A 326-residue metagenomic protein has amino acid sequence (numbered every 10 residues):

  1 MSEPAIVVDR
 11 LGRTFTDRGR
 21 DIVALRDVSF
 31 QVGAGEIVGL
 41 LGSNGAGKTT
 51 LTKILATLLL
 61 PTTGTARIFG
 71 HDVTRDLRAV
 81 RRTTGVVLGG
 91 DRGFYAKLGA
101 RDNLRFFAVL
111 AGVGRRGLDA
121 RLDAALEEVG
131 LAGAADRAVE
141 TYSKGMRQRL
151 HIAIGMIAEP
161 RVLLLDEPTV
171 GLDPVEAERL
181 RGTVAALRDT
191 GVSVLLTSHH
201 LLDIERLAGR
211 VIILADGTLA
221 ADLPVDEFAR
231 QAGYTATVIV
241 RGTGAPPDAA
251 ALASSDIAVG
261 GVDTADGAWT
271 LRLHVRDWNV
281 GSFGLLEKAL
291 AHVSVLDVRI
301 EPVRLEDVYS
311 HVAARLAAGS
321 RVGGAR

Functional and structural regions predicted by a protein language model:
M1-V8, R13-D27, A34, L77: A short, flexible loop at the N-terminus of ABC-type nucleotide-binding domains that lies
S43-G47: Walker A (P-loop) phosphate-binding loop of ABC-type ATPase nucleotide-binding domains
R105, V109, R116-A134: Conserved ABC ATPase "signature" region
E159: Conserved catalytic motifs of ABC-family nucleotide-binding domains
L163-E167: Catalytic Walker B motif of ABC-type/P-loop ATPase nucleotide-binding domains
R181-R276: ABC transporter nucleotide-binding domain
